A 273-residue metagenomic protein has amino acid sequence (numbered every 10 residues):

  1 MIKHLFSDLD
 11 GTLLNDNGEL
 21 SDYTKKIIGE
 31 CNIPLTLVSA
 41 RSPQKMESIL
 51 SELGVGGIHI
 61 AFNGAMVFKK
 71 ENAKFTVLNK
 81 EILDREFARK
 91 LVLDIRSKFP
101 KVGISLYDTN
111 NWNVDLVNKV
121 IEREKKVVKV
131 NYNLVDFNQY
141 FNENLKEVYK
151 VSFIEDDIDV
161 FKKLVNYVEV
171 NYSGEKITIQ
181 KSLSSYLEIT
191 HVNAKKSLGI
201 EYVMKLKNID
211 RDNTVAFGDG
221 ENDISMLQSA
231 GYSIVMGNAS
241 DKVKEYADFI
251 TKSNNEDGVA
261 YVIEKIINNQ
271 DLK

Functional and structural regions predicted by a protein language model:
M1-I2, N15, S21, E188-K273: Mg2+-dependent phosphoryl-transfer enzymes with acidic/Ser/Thr/Gly-rich catalytic loops
M1-S7, E52: Non-catalytic pre-domain segments flanking phosphatase-related domains
E19-I121: Active-site phosphate-binding/coordination module
C31, L53-V55, N63, E175 (+2 more regions): Short, structured coil segments at secondary-structure junctions
P43-E47, F161, S197, D223-I224: Short, well-ordered alpha-helical microsegments
V102-F217: Conserved acidic, metal-coordinating active-site core of Asp-based, Mg2+-dependent phosphoryl-transfer enzymes
